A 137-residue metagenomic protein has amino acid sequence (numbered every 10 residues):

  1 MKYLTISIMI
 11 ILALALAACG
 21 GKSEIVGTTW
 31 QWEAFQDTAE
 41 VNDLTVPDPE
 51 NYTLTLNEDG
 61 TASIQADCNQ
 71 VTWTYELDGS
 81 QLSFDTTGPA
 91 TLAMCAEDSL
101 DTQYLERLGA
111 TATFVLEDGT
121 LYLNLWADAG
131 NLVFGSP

Functional and structural regions predicted by a protein language model:
T5-M9, L14, C19-P137: Lipid interaction determinants
